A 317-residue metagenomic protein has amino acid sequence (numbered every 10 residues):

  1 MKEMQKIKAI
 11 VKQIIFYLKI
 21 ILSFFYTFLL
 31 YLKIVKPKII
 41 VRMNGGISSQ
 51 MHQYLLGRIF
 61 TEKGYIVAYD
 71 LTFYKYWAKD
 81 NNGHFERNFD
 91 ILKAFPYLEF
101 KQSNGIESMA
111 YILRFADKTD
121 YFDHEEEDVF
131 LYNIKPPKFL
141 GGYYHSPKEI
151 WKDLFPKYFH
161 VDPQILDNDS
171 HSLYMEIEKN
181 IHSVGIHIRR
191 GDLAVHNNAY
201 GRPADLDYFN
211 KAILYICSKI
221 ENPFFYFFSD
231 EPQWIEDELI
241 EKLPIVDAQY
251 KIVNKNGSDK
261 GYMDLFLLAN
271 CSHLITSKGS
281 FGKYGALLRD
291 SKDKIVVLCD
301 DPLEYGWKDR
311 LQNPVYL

Functional and structural regions predicted by a protein language model:
K2-I34: Short hydrophobic helices that act as membrane-entry/anchoring signals
K12, F16, Y305-L317: Leloir-type glycosyltransferase catalytic cores
I34-I40, A78-I220: Secretory-pathway luminal glycosyltransferase catalytic domains
M43-H52: A short, glycine/small-residue-rich beta-strand->loop->alpha-helix junction that serves as a flexible
I47, K219-C299, L303-G306: Donor-binding and catalytic core of enzymes assembling or modifying cell-surface/extracellular glycoconjugates
H52-F60: Short amphipathic alpha-helix
V67-Y76: A short beta-strand-loop structural module common to alpha/beta enzyme folds
D80-F95, I235-V246, R310: Short, aromatic/basic amphipathic alpha-helical patches
